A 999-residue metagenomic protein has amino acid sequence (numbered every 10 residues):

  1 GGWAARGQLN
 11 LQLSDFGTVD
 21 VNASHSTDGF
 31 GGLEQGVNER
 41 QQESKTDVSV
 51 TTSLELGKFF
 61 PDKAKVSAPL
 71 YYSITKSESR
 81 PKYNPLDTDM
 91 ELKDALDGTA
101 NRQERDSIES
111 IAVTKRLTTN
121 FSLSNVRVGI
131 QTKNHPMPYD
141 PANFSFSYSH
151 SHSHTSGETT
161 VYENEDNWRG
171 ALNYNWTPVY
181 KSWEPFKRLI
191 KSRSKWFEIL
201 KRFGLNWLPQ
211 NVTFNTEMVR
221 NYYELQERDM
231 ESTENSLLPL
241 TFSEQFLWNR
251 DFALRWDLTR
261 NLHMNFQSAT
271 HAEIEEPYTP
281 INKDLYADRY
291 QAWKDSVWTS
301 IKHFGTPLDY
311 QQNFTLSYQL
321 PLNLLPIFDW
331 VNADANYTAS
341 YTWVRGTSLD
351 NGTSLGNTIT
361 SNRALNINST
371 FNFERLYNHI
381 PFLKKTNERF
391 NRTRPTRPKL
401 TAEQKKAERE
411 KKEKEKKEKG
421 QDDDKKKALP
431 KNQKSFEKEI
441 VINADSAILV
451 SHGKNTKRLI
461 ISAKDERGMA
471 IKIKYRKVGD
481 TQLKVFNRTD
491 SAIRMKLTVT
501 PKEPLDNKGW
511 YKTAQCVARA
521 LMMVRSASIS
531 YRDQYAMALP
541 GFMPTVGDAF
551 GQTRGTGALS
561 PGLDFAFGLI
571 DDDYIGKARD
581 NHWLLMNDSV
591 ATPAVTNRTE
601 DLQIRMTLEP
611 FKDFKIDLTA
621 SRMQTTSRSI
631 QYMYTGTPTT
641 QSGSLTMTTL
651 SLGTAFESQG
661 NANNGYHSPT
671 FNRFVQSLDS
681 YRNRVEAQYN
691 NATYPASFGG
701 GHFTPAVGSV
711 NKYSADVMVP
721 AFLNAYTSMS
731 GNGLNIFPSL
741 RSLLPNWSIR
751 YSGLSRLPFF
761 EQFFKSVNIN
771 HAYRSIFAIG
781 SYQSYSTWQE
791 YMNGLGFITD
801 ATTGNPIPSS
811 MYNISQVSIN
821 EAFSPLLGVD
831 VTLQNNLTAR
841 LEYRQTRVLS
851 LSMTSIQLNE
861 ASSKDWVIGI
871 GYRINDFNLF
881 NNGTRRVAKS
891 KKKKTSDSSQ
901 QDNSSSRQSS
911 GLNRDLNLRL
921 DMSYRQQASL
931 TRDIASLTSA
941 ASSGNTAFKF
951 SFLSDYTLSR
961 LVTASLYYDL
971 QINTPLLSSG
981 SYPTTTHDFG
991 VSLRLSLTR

Functional and structural regions predicted by a protein language model:
G1-F486, R494-R999: Exposed, low-structure sequence patches enriched in small/polar residues
